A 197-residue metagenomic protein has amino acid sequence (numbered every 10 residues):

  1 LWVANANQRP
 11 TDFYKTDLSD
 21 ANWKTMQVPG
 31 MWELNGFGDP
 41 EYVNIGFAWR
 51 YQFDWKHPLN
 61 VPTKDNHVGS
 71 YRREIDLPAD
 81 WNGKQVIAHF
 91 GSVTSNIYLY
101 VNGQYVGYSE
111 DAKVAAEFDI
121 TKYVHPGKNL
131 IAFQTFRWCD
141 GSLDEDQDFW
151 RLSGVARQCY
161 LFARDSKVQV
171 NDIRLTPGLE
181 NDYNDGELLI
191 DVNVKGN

Functional and structural regions predicted by a protein language model:
L1-N5, T16-M26: Mature N-terminal segment immediately following signal peptide/propeptide cleavage in secreted/periplasmic
L1-R9, M31, D39, V61-N171: Accessory beta-strand-rich segments of carbohydrate-active enzymes
T16, I97-Y98, V192: Generic short beta-strand
A21-M26, V86, C159, I173-G178: Generic beta-strand hydrophobic packing signal
N35, D39-T63: Surface-exposed, low-complexity/disordered Ser/Thr/Gly/Pro/Asn-rich loops and linkers
D76, L189-K195: Short edge beta-strand/loop segments characteristic of extracellular beta-sandwich folds
P177-G186: Short, solvent-exposed loop/linker segments at the N-terminal edge of repeated beta-sheet extracellular domains
